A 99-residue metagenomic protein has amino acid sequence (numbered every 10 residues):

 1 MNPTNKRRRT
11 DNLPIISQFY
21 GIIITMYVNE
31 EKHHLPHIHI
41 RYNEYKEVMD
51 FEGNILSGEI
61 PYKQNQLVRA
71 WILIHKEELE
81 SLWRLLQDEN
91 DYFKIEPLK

Functional and structural regions predicted by a protein language model:
M1-K99: Basic nucleic-acid-binding interfaces
